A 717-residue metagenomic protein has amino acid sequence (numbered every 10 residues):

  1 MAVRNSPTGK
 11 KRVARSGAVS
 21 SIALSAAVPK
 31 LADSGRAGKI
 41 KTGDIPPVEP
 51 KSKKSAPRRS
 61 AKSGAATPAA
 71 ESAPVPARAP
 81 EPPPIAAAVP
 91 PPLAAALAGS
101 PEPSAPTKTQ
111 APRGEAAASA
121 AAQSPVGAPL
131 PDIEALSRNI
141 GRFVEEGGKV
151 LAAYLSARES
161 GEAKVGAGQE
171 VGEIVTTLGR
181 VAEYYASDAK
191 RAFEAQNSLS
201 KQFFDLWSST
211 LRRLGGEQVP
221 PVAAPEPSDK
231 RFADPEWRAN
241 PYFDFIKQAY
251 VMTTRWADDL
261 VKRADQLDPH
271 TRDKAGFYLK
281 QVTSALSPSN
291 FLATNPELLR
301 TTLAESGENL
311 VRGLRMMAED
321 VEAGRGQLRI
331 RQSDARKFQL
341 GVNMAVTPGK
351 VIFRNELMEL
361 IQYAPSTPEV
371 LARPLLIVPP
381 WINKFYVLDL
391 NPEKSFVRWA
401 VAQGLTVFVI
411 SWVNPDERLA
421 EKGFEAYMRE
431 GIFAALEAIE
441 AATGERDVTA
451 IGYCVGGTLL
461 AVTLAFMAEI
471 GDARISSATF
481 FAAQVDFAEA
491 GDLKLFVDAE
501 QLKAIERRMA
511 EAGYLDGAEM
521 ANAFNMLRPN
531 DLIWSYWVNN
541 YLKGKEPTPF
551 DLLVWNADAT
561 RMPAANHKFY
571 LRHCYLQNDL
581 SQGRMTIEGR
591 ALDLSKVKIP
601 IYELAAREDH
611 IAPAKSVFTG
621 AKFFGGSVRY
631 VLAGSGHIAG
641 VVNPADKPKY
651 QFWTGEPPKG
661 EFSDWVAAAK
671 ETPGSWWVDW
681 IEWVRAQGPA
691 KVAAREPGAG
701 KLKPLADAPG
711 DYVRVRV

Functional and structural regions predicted by a protein language model:
A2-L357, V370-L371, F408, G620 (+4 more regions): Amphipathic, low-complexity, repeat-rich surface-exposed segments
Q266-T301, A441, E445, T463-H567 (+1 more regions): Alpha/beta-hydrolase-fold enzymes
R325-Q339, A345-D416: Short, surface-exposed "cap/lid" segments of acyl-processing enzymes
E421-A442: Alpha/beta-hydrolase active-site loop
A442-V455: Alpha/beta-hydrolase fold nucleophile elbow
L571, G620, G625-N643, P648-P658: Catalytic histidine neighborhood in serine/cysteine hydrolases with alpha/beta-hydrolase-type architecture
E603-A605: Short beta-strand/loop motif that positions the catalytic acidic residue of the alpha/beta-hydrolase fold
H610-S616: Conserved alpha/beta-hydrolase "acid-adjacent" motif
